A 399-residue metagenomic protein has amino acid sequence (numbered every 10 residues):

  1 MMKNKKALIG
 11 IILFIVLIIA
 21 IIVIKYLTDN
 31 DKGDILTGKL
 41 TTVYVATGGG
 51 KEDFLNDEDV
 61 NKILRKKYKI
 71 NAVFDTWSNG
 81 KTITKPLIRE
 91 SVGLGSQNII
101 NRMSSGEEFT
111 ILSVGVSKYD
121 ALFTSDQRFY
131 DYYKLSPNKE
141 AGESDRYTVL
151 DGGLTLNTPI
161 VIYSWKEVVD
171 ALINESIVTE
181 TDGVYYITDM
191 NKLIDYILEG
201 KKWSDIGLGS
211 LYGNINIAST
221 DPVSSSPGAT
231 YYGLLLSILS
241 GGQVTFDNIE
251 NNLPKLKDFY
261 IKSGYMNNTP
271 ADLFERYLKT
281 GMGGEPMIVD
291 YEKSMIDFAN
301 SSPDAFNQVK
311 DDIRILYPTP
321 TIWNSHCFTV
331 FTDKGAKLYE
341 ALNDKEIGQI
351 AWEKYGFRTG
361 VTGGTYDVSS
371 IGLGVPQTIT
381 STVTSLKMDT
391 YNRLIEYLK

Functional and structural regions predicted by a protein language model:
M2-K25, F331-K399: Extracellular/periplasmic juxtamembrane helices and adjacent flexible linkers that interface with membrane partners
I24-E140, R146-T148, Y291, I296: Early extracytoplasmic/lumenal segment of secretory-pathway proteins
Y133-L150, F298-L316: Ligand-binding "clamshell"
N138-V223: A conserved helix-loop-strand patch within extracytoplasmic ligand-binding domains of the periplasmic binding
G153-I162, L253-S263, N268, F306-K334: Periplasmic-binding protein-like
V161-V168, D221, W323-L338, I350-E353: A bilobed periplasmic-binding-protein/Venus flytrap-type ligand-binding module shared by bacterial periplasmic
V168-I173, S224, S240-T245, D333-K337: Short helix-loop capping/hinge motifs at secondary-structure junctions, enriched in acidic/polar residues
T230-R314: Ligand-binding pocket segment of bilobal, Venus flytrap-like solute-binding proteins
